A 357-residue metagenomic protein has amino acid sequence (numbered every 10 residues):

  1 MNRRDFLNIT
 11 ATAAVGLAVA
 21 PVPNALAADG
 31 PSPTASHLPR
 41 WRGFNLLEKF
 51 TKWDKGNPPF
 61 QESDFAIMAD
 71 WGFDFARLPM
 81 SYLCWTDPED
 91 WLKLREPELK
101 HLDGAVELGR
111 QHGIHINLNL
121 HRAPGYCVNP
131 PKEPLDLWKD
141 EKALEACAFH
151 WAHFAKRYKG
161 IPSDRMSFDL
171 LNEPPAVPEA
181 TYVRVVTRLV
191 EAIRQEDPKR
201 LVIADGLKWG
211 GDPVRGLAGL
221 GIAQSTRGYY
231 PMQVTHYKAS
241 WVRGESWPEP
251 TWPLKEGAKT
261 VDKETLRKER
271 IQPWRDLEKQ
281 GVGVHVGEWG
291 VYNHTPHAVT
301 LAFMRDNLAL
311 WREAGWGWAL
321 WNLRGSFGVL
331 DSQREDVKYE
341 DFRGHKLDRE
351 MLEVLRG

Functional and structural regions predicted by a protein language model:
D5-A25: N-terminal export signals
A27-F75, D276: N-terminal carbohydrate-binding accessory modules
L46-F60, E89-K93, D136-K139, T235-K263: Acidic/histidine-rich helix-loop elements that form or flank divalent-metal/phosphate-binding sites at the catalytic
W53, Y82-L99, P124-K142, L330-D336: Surface-exposed, active-site-proximal loop segments in enzymatic domains
F65-F73, L94-L120, K132-M166, V186 (+1 more regions): An active-site-proximal structural segment forming one wall of the substrate-binding cleft that immediately precedes
E141-T260, E269-Y292, E313-A319: Active-site region of glycoside hydrolase catalytic domains
P296-G357: Aromatic-rich peripheral "rim/lid" segments of glycoside hydrolase catalytic domains that contact and position glycan
